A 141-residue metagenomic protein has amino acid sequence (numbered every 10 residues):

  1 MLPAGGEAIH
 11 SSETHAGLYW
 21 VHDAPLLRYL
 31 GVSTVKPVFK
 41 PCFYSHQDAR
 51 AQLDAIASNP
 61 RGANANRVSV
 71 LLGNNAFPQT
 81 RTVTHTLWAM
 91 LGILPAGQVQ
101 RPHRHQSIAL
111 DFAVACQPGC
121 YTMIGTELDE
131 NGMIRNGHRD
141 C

Functional and structural regions predicted by a protein language model:
M1-A4, D111-C141: A short beta-strand-loop-beta hairpin characteristic of the jelly-roll/cupin
L2-V32: Ligand-binding loop in jelly-roll beta-barrel domains
S11, R81, V99-H105, F112: Short histidine-centered beta-strand/loop micro-motifs that create catalytic or ligand/metal-coordination sites
H15, R28-M90: A short, N-terminal "cap"/entry segment at the start of jelly-roll beta-barrel domains of the cupin/DSBH fold
W20-D23, I93, V114: Short, structured patches in soluble enzyme cores that scaffold and shape functional sites
L27-R28, V99-R101, G119-C120: Eukaryotic short linear interaction motifs
F77, W88-H105: Conserved short histidine dyad/triad with adjacent acidic residue
